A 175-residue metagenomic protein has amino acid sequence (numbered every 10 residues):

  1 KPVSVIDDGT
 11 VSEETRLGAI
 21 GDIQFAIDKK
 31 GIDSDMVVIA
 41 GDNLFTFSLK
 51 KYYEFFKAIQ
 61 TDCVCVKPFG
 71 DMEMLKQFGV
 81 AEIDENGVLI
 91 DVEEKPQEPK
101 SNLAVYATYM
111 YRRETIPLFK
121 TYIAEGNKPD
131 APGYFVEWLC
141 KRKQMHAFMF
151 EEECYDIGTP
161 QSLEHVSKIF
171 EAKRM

Functional and structural regions predicted by a protein language model:
K1-I83: Conserved beta-loop-beta/alpha segment of the NTase-like Rossmann-fold superfamily that binds/positions NTPs
L44, Y53-K57, V88-D156, P160-M175: Catalytic-core segments of class I nucleotidyltransferases/pyrophosphorylases that form NMP-activated intermediates
